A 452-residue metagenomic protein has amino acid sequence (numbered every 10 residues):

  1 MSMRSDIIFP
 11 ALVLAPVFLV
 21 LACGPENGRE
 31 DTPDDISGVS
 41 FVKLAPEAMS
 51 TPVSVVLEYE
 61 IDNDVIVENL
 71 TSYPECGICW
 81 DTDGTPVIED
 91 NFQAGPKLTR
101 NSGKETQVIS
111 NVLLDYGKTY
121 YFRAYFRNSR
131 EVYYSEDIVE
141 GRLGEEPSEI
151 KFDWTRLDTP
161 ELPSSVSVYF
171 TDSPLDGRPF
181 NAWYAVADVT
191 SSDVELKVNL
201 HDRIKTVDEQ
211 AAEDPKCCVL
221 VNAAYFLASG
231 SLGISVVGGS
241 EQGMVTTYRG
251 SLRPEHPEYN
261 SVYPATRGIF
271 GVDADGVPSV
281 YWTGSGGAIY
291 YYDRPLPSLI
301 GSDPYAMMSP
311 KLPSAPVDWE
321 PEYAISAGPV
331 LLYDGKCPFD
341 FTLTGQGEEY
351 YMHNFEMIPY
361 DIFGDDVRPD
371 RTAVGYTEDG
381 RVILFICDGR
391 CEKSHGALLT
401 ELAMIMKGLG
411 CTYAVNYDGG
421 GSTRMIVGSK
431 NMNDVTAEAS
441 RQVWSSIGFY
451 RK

Functional and structural regions predicted by a protein language model:
S2-L12: Bacterial N-terminal signal peptides that target proteins for export
V20-A22: C-terminal motif of bacterial Sec signal peptides marking the signal peptidase cleavage site
G28-E145: Short, surface-exposed linear motifs at loops/turns and structural transition points
E146-G287: Zymogen propeptides
P179-Y184, R267, S326-G328, R368-A373 (+1 more regions): Short glycine-rich loop/turn motifs
D188-S191, G271-P278, L332-G335, Y376-G380 (+2 more regions): Short acidic-glycine loop/turn motifs at beta-strand connectors
G230-F363: Active-site-adjacent helix-turn-beta-strand microarchitecture at beta-sheet edges that either contains or buttresses
G230-N260, Y351-Y413, S422-K452: Conserved, well-ordered active-site substructure
